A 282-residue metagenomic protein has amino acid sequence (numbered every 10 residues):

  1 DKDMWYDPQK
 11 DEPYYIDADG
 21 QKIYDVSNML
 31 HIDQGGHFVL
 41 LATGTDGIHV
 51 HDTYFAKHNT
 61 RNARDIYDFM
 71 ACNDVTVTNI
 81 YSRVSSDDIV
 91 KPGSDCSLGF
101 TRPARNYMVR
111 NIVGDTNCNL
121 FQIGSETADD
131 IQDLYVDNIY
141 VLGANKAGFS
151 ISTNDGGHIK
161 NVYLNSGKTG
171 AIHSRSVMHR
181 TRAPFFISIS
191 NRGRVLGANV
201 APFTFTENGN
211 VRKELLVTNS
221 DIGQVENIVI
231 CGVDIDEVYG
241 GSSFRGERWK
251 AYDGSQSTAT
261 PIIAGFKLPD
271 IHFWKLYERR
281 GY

Functional and structural regions predicted by a protein language model:
D1-Y282: Extracellular/periplasmic carbohydrate-active domains that bind, remodel, or depolymerize complex polysaccharides
